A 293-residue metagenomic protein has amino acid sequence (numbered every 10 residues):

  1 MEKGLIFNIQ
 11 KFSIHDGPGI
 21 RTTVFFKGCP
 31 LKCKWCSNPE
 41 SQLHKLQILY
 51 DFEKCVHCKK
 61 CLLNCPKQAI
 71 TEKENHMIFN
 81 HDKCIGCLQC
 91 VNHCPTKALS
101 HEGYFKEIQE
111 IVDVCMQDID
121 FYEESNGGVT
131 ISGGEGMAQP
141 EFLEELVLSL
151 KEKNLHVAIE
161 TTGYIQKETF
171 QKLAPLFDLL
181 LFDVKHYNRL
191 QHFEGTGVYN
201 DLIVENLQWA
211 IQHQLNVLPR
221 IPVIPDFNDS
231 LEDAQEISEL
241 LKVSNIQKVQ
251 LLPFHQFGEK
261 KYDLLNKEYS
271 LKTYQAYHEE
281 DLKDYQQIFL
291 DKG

Functional and structural regions predicted by a protein language model:
M1-P18, I211, L218, V223-G293: Auxiliary Fe-S-binding modules of radical SAM enzymes
L5-F7, K73, E160-Y164: Short gly/ser/thr-rich secondary-structure transition/capping motifs
F7-K60, M77-G86: N-terminal pre-triad scaffold of radical SAM enzymes
G17-P18, F25-F26, Q42-L43, Q47-F52 (+2 more regions): N-terminal-biased segments
C33, C55, C65, C84-C90 (+5 more regions): Hydrophobic packing within well-folded, soluble alpha/beta domains
K34-S41, K60-F79, Q89-F105: Iron-sulfur cluster-binding cysteine motifs and their immediate structural context in ferredoxin-like electron-transfer
K45, N188-E194, K261, E268 (+1 more regions): A short acidic, helix-capping loop that chelates divalent metal ions and anchors anionic groups
Q109-G258: Conserved AdoMet/S-adenosylmethionine-binding subsite of the radical SAM
